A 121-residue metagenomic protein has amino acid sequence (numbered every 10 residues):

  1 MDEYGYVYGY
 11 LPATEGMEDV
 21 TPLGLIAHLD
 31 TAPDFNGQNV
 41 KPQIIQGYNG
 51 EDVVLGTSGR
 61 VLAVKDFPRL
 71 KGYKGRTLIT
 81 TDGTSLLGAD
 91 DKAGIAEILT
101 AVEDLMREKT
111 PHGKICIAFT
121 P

Functional and structural regions predicted by a protein language model:
M1-V20, D30: A non-catalytic alpha/beta surface segment that caps or lines the substrate-entry region of metallo-dependent hydrolase
Y6-L11, K114-I115, F119-P121: Beta-rich nucleic-acid/ligand-interaction surfaces
E18-K109, K114, F119: Active-site metal-coordination/substrate-binding segment of hydrolases, especially metallo-dependent peptidases
